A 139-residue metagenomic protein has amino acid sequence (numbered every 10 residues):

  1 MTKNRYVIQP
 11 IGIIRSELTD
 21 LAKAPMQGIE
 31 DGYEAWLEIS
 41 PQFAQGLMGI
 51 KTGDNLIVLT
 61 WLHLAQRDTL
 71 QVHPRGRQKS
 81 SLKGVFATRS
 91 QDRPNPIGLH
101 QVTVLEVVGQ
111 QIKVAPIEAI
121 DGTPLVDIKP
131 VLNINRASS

Functional and structural regions predicted by a protein language model:
M1-Q101, L105-S139: Glycine-rich, low-complexity intrinsically disordered segments
